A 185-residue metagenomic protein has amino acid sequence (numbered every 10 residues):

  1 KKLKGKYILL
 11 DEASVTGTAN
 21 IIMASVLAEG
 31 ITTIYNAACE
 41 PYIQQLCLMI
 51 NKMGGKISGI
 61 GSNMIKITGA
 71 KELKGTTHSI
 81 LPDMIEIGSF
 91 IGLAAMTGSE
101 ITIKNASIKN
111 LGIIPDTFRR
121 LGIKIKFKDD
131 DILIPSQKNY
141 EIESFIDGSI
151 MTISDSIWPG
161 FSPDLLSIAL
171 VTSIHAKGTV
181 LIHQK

Functional and structural regions predicted by a protein language model:
K1-K185: Structural preference for solvent-exposed beta-strand-turn elements and adjacent flexible terminal/loop segments within
